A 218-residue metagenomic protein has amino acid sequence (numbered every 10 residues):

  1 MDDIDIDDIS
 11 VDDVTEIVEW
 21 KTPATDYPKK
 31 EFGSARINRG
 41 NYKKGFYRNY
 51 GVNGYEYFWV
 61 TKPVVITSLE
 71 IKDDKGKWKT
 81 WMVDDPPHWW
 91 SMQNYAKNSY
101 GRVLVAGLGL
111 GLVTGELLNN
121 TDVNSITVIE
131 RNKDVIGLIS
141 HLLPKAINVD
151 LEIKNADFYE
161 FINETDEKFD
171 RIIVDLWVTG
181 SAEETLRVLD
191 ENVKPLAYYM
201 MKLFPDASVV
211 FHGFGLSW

Functional and structural regions predicted by a protein language model:
M1-D84: Rossmann-like AdoMet
M1-F32, N38, P87-W218: The AdoMet/dcAdoMet-binding core of the Class I SAM-like
